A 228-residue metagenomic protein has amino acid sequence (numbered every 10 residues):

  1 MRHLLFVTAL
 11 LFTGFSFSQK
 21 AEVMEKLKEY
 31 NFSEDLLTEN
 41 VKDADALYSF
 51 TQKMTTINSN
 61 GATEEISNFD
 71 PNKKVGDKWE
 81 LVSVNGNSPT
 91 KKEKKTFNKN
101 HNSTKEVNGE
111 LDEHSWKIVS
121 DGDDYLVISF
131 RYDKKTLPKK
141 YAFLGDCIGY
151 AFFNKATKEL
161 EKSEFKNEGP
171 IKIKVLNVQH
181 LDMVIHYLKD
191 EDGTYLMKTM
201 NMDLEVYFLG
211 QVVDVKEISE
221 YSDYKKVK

Functional and structural regions predicted by a protein language model:
M1-M24: Bacterial Sec-dependent N-terminal signal peptides
R2, N40-K42, L188: A general structural signal for short secondary-structure junctions and capping/turn motifs
Q19-G145, N167-K174, V206-K228: Structured extracytoplasmic
Y48-M54, C147-G149, S163-N167, L181-I185 (+1 more regions): One face of beta-strands
D123-Y125, L144-D146, K155-K162, V178-H180 (+1 more regions): Coil-to-beta-strand transition motifs
R131, F152-N154: Helix N-cap / beta->alpha transition motif
G149-A151, D182-D192, S222: Extended lipid/amphipathic-ligand handling interfaces
Y187-D214: Cysteine/selenocysteine-centered motifs that mediate thiol-based redox chemistry or coordinate metal-sulfur cofactors
